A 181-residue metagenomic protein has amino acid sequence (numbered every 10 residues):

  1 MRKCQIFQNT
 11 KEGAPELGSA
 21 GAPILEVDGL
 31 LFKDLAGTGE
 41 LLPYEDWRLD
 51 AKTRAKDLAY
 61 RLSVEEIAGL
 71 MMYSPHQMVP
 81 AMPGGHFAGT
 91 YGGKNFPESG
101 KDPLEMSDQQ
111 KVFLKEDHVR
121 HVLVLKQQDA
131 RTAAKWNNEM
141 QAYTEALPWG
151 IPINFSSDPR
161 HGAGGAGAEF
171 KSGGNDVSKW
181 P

Functional and structural regions predicted by a protein language model:
R2-P181: N-terminal beta-rich core of secreted/periplasmic extracellular enzymes
